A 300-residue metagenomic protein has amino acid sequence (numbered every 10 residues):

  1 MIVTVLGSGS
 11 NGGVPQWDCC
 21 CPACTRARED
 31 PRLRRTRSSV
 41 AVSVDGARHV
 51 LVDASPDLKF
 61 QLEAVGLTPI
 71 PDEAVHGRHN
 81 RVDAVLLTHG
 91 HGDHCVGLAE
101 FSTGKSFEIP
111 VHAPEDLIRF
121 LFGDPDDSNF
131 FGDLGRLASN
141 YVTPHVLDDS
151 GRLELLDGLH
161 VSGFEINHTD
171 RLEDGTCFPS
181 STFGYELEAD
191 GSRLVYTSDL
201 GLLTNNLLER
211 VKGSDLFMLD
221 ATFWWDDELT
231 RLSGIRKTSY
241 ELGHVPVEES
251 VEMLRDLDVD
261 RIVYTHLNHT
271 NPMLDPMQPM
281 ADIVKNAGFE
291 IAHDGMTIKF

Functional and structural regions predicted by a protein language model:
M1-S198, L203, R261, T270-F300: Binuclear metal-dependent hydrolase catalytic cores
G191-R193, G201-G295: Cap/insert and terminal regions of metallo-dependent hydrolase folds
